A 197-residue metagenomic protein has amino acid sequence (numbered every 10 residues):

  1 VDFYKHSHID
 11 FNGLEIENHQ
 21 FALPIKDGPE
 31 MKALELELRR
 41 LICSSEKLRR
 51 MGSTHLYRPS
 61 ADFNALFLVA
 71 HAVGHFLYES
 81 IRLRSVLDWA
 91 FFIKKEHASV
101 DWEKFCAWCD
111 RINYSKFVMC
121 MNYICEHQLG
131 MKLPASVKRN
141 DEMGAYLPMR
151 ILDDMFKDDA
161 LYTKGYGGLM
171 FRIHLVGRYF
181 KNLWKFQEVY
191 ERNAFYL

Functional and structural regions predicted by a protein language model:
V1-L197: Conserved NTP-donor binding/palm subdomain of two-metal-ion nucleotidyltransferases/polymerases, i.e., the charged
